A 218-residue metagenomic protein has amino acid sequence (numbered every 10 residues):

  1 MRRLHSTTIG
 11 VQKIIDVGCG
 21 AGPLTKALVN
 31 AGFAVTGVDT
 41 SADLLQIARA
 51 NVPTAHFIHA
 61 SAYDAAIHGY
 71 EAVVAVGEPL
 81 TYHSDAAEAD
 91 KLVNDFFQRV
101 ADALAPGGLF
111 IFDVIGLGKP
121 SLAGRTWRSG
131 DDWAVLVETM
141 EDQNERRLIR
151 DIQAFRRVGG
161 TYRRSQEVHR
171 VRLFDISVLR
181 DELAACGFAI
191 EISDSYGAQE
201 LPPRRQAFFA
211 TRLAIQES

Functional and structural regions predicted by a protein language model:
M1-V11: Conserved alpha-helix/loop element of class I SAM-dependent methyltransferases that forms part of the SAM/SAH-binding
G18-G20: Class I SAM-dependent methyltransferase "Motif I" SAM/SAH-binding loop
G22-D64: Class I SAM-dependent methyltransferase SAM/SAH-binding core
Y63-A72: A short acidic, Gly/Pro-enriched loop at the edge of an enzyme's catalytic core that lines a small-molecule cofactor
E71-K91: A short SAM/SAH-binding and catalytic strip from SAM-dependent methyltransferases
K91-P106: A short glycine-rich, Lys/Arg-flanked "PGG" loop and its adjoining helix->strand segment in the class I
I111-E182: SAM-dependent methyltransferase
V178-S218: C-terminal lobe and adjacent flexible extensions of AdoMet/dcAdoMet transferase-like proteins
